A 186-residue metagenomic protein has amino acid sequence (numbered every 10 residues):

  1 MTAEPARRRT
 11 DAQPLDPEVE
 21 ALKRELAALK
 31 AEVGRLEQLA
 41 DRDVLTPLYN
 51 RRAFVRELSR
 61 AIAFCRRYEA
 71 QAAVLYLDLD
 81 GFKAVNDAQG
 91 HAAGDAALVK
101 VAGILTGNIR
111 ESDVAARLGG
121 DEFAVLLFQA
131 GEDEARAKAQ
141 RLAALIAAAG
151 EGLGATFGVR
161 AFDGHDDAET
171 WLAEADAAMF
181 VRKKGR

Functional and structural regions predicted by a protein language model:
A6-V44, R52-A63, D113-V114, L126: Signal-transducing coiled-coil linker helices
P17-E20, R24-A31, R56, R60-A63 (+7 more regions): CheY-like receiver
R35, L39-A40, R60-A73, L77 (+4 more regions): Nucleotide second-messenger and two-component phosphorelay signaling modules
E37-R56, L77-G90, V99: Conserved nucleotide-binding and Mg2+-coordinating catalytic segments in signaling enzymes
Y49, A92-A96, D133, D166: Residues at secondary-structure transition points
A84-D87, F128, K184: Short, conserved catalytic or interaction motifs in soluble domains
N86-G94, G119-G120: A short glycine-centered flexible hinge/capping loop motif at secondary-structure junctions
K100-H165, T170, E174, V181: GGDEF/GGEEF active-site signature
